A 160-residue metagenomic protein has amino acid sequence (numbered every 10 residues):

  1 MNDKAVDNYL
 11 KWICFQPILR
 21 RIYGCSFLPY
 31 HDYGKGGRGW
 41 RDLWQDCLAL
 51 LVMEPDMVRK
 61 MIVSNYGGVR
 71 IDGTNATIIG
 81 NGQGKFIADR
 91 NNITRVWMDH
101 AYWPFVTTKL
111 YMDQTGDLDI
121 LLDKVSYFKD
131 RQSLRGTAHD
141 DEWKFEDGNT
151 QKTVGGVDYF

Functional and structural regions predicted by a protein language model:
M1-F160: Acidic, mature catalytic/reactive cores of soluble proteins
